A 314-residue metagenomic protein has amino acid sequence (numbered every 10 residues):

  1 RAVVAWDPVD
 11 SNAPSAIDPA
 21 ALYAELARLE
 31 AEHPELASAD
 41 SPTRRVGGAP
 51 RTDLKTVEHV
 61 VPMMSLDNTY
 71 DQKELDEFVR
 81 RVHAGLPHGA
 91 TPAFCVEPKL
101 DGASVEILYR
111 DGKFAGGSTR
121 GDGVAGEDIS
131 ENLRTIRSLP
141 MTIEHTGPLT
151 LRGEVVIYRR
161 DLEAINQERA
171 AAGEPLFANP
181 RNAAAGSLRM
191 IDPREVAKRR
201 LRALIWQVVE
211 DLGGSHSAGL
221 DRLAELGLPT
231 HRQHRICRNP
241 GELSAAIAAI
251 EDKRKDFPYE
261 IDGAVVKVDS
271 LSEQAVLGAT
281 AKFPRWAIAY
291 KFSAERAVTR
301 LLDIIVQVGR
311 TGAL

Functional and structural regions predicted by a protein language model:
R1-L314: RNA/tRNA-interacting regions in translation and RNA-turnover enzymes
